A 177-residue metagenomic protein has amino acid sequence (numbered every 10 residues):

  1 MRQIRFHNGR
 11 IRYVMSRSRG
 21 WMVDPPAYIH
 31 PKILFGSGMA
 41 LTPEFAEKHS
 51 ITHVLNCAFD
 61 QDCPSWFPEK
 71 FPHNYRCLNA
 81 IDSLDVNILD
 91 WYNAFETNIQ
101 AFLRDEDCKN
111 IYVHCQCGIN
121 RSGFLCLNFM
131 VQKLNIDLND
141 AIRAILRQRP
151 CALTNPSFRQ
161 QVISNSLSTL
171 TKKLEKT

Functional and structural regions predicted by a protein language model:
M1-H7: PEST-like, low-complexity acidic/proline-rich intrinsically disordered segments, predominantly at protein N-termini
R10-Y112, Q132-S164, L170: Cysteine-based protein phosphatase catalytic domain of the PTP/DSP
K109-L127: A phosphate-binding catalytic loop at a beta-strand-loop-alpha-helix junction that coordinates phosphoryl groups
S168-T177: C-terminal domain-closing interface element
